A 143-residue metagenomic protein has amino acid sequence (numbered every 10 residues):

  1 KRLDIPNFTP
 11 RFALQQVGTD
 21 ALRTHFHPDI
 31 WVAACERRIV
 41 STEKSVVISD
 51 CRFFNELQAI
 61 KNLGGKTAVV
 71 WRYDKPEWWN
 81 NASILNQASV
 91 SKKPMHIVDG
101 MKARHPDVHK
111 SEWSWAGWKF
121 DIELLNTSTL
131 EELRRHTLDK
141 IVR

Functional and structural regions predicted by a protein language model:
K1-K44: ATP-dependent small-molecule kinase phosphotransfer cores that center on conserved nucleotide phosphate-binding segments
R2-I5, I48, D99-P106: Short, functional N-terminal and low-complexity linear motifs
L14, I48, L124: Residue-level signature of catalytic and energy-coupling elements of molecular machines, predominantly ATP/GTP-dependent
A34, E56-N62, K66, V70-R143: Small-molecule kinase domains that catalyze NTP-dependent phosphoryl transfer to phosphate-bearing small molecules
K44-V46, K66: Short active-site oxyanion
D50-F53: Short, well-ordered beta-to-alpha junction loops that form the rim of enzyme active sites and present histidine/acidic
